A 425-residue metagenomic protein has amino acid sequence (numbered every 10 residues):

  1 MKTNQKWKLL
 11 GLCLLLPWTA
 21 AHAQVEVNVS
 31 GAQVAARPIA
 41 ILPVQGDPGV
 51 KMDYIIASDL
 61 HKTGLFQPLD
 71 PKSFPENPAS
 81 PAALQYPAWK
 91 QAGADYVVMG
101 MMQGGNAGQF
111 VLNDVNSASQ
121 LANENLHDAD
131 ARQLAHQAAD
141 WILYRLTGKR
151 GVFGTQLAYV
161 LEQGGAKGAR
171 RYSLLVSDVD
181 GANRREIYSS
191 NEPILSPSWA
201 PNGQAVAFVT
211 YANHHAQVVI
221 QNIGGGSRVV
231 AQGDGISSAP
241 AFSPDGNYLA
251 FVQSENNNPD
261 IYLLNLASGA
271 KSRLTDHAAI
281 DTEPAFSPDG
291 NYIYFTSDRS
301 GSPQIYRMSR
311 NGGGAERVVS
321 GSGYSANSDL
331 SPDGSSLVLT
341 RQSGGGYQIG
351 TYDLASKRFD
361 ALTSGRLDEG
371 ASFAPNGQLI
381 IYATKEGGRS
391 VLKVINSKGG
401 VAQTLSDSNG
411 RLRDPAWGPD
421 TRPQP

Functional and structural regions predicted by a protein language model:
A23-A36, S117-E186: C-terminal/domain-edge helix-coil "capping" segments
V25-E26, P81-W141: Amphipathic beta-strand/beta-sheet edge segments enriched in Tyr/Trp
N28-P87, V98: Short beta-strand->alpha-helix linker/helix-N-cap micro-motif that forms a surface specificity/interaction loop
A107, A166-L175, H215-V219, N258-Y262 (+3 more regions): Structural motif
G151-F153, P201-N202, P244-D245, P288-D289 (+3 more regions): Residue-level detector of Asp-centered blade-edge/turn motifs that repeat once per structural unit in beta-propeller
L157, V206, G246-L249, G290-I293 (+3 more regions): Hydrophobic beta-strand positions that form the internal "hydrophobic ladder" of WD40/Gbeta-like beta-propeller blades
D178-L195, Q221-S238, L264-T282, M308-Y324 (+2 more regions): Multi-bladed beta-propeller domains
